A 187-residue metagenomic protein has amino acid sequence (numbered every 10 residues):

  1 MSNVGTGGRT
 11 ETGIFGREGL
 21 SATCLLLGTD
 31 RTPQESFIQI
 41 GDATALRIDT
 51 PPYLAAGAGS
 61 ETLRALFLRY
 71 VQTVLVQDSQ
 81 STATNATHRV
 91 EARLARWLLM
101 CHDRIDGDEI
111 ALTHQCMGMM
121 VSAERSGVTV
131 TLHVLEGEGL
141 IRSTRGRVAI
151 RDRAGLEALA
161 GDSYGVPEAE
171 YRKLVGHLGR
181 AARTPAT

Functional and structural regions predicted by a protein language model:
M1-T6, G16-L20, L94: Glycine- and acidic-residue-biased ligand/ion/polar-headgroup-sensing regions
G5-T6, I40-D42, T144: Short acidic-glycine loop/turn motifs at beta-strand connectors
T6-G8, Y53-L54, E157: Short, surface-exposed beta-strand-loop junctions and turns on beta-sheet-rich folds
G13, L46, A92, I110 (+1 more regions): Residues that recognize and position ribonucleotide moieties
G13-Q72, Q80: Cyclic-nucleotide recognition modules
S36, L94, V128: Short hydrophobic/aromatic patches on the structural cores and recognition surfaces of FHA
Q39-G41, G57-A123: Polybasic "coupling" helices that flank or enter modular domains
L99-T187: Phosphate-/nucleic-acid-contacting segments
